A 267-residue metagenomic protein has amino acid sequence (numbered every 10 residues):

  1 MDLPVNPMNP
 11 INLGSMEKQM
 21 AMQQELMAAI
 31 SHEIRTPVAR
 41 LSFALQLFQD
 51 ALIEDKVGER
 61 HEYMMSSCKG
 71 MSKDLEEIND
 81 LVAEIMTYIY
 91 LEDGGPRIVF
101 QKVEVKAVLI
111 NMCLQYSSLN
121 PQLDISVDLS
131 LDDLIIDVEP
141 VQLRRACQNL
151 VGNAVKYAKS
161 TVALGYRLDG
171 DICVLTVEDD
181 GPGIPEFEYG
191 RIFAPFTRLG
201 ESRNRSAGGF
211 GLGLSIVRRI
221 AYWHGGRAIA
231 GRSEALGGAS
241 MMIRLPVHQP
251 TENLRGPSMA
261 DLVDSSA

Functional and structural regions predicted by a protein language model:
S15-D55, R60-K73: Membrane-proximal coiled-coil signaling linkers
D93-I98, I135-V138: Conserved micro-motifs of the catalytic ATP-binding
V99-K102, D124-L134: Conserved catalytic submotifs in the C-terminal HATPase_c
V99-L114: A conserved beta-strand-to-alpha-helix junction within the catalytic ATP-binding
T161-D171: Short beta-strand/loop element within the Bergerat-fold HATPase_c
I184-F196: Short conserved segment of the HATPase_c
G225-R232: Glycine-rich ATP-binding loops of the HATPase_c
